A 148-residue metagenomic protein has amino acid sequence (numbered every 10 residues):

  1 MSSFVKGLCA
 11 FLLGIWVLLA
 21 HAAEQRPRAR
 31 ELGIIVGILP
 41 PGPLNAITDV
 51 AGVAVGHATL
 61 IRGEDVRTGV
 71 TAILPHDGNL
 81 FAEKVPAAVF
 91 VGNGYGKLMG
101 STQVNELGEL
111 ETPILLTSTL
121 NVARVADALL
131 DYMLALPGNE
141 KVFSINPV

Functional and structural regions predicted by a protein language model:
M1-V5: N-terminal secretory signal peptides that target proteins for export/translocation
G7-L18: Bacterial N-terminal signal peptides
A22-V148: Alpha/propeptide regions of enzymes that mature by internal proteolysis
